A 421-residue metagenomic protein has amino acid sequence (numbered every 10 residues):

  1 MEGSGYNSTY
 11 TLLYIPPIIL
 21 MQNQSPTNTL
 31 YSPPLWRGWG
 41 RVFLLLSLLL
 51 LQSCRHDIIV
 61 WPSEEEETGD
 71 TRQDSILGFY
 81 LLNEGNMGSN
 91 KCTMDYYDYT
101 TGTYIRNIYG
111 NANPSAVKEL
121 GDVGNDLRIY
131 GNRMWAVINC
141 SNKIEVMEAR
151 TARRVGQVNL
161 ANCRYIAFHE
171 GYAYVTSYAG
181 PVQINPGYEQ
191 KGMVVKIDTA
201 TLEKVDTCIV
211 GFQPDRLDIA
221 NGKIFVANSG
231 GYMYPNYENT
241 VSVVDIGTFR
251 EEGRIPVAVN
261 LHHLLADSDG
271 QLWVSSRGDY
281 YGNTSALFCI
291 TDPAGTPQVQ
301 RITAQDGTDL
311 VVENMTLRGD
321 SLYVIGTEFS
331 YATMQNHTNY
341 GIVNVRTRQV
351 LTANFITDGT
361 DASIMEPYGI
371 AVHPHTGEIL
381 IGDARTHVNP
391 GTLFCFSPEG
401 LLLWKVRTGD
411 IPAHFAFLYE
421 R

Functional and structural regions predicted by a protein language model:
Y6, Y10-I18: Short, positively charged and aromatic/hydrophobic N-terminal segments
W36-G38: Glycine-biased, low-complexity coil/linker segments
G40-L45: Sec-dependent signal peptide recognition, specifically the positively charged N-region followed immediately by
L50-S53: C-terminal motif of bacterial Sec signal peptides marking the signal peptidase cleavage site
R55-R421: Predominantly soluble domains enriched in secretory-pathway, periplasmic, or organellar proteins
